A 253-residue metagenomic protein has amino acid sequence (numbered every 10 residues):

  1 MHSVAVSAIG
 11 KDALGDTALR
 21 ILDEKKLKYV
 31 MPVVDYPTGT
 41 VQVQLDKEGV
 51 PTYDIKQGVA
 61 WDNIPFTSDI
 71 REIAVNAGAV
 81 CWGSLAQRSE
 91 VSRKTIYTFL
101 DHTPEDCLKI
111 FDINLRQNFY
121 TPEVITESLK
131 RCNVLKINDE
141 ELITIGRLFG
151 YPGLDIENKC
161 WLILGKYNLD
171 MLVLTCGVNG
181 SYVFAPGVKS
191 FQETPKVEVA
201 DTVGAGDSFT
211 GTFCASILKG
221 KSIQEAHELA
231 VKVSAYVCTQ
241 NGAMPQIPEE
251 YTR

Functional and structural regions predicted by a protein language model:
H2-S84, H102-E105, R253: Conserved N-terminal subdomain of the carbohydrate kinase-like
S7-G10, I113, C176: Short beta-strand/turn micro-motifs composed of small residues that flank or help shape donor/cofactor-binding pockets
D54, I145-G146, V237: Residues that scaffold the ATP/ADP-binding catalytic core of kinase and kinase-like folds
D69-I70, I125, C160, V199: Acidic, amphipathic alpha-helical patches
E72-I73, E127-S128, G165: Structural alpha-helical scaffold elements that stabilize or flank donor/cofactor-binding regions in carbohydrate
A79, G83-N158, G180: Conserved beta-alpha-beta core of the PfkB/ribokinase-like small-molecule kinase fold
F149, G153-R253: Conserved phosphate-binding/catalytic region of the ribokinase-like
